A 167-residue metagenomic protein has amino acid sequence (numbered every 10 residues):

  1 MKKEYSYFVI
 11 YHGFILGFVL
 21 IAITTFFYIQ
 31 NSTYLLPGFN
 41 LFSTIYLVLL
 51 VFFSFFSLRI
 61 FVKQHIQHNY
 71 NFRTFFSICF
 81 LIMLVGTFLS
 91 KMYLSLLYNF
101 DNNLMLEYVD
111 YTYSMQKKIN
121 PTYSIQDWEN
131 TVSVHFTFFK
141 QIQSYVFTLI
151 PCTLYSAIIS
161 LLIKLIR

Functional and structural regions predicted by a protein language model:
M1-S57, F61: Transmembrane alpha-helical insertion/packing segments
H12-I21, L47-V51, C79-T87, K91 (+2 more regions): Alpha-helical transmembrane spans of integral membrane proteins, capturing the lipid-embedded, hydrophobic core of TM
I23, F27-N31, L58-K63, S90-Y98 (+1 more regions): Membrane-water interface at transmembrane helix exits
Q30-I45, E129-V146: Membrane-embedded or membrane-proximal helical elements that form or frame transporter/channel pores
F56-F75: Membrane-helix interface/capping segments
K91-N120: Functional transmembrane-helix hotspots
M115-T137: Short membrane-interface loop/juxtamembrane segments of multi-pass integral membrane proteins
T137-R167: Transmembrane alpha-helical segments in integral membrane proteins
